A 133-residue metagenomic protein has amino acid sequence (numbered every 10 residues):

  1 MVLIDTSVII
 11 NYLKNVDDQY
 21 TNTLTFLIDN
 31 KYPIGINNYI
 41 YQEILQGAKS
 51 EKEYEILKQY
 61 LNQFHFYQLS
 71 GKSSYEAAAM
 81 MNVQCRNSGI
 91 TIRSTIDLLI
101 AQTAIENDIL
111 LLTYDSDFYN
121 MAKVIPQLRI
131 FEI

Functional and structural regions predicted by a protein language model:
M1, A101, I105-I133: Acidic, PIN/NYN-like endoribonuclease modules and their adjacent C-terminal/linker elements
M1-G35, Q46-Q59: Short, well-structured N-terminal submotif of metal-dependent ribonuclease cores
D5-T6, N37-I40, Y114: A secondary-structure boundary/capping signal
I9-I10, Y41-I44, F118-Y119: A generic structural signal for short hydrophobic patches within well-formed alpha-helices
T21, N37, Y41, Y54 (+2 more regions): A general structural signal for well-ordered alpha-helical segments in protein cores
E51-E55, C85-R86, R129-E132: Short, hinge-like loop/turn segments at secondary-structure boundaries
K58-H65, G71: Active-site-proximal, substrate-binding regions of enzyme catalytic domains and RNA-binding/basic surfaces
Y67-L110: Active-site neighborhoods of divalent-metal-dependent phosphate/nucleic-acid chemistry enzymes
